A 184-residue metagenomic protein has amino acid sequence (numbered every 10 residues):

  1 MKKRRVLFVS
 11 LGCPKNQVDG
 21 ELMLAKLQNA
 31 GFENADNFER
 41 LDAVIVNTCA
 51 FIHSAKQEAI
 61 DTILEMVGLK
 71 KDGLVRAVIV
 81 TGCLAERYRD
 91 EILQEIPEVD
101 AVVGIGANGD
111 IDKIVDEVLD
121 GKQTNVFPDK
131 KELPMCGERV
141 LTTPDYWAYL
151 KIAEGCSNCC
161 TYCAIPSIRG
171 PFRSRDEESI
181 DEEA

Functional and structural regions predicted by a protein language model:
M1-A184: Proteins enriched for Cys/Gly/acidic motifs involved in redox and nucleic-acid/cofactor modification
